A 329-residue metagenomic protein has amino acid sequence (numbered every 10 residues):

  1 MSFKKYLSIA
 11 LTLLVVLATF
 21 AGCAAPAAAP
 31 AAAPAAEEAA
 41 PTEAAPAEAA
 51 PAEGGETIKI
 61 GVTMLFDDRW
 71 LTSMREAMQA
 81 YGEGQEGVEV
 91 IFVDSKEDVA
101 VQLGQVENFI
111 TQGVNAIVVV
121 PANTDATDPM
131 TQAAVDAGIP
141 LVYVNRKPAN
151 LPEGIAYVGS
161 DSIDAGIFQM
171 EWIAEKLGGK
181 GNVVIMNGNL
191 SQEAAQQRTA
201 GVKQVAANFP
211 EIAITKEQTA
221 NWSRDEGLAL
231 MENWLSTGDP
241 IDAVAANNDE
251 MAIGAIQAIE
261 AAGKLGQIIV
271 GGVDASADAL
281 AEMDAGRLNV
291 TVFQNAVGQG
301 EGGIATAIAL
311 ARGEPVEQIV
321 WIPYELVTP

Functional and structural regions predicted by a protein language model:
F3-Y6, A24-P329: A residue-level marker of the well-folded mature domains of exported/periplasmic proteins
K5-V16: Sec-dependent N-terminal signal peptides
V16-L17, A50: N-terminal non-cleavable signal-anchor helices
A18-G22: C-terminal motif of bacterial Sec signal peptides marking the signal peptidase cleavage site
